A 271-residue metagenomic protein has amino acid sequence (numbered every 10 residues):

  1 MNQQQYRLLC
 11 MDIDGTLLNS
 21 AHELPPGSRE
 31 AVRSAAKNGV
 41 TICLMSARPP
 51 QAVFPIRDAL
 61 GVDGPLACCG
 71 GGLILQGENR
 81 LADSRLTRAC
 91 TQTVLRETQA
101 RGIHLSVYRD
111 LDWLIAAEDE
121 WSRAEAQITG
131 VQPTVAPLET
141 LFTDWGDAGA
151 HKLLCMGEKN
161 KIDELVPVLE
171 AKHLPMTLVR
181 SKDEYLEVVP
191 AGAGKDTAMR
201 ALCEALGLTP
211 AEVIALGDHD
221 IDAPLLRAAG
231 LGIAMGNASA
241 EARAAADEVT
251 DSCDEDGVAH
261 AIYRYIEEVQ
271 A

Functional and structural regions predicted by a protein language model:
N2-L8, L24-P25, E187-A271: Mg2+-dependent phosphoryl-transfer enzymes with acidic/Ser/Thr/Gly-rich catalytic loops
Q5-S20: Asp-based phosphoryl-transfer active-site loop
S20-A21, V53-P55, G77-E78, A117 (+4 more regions): Short glycine-/acidic-enriched loop or helix-start segments at secondary-structure transitions that form or flank
E23-R123: Active-site phosphate-binding/coordination module
S28, V53-R57, L165, L169 (+3 more regions): Hydrophobic packing residues within well-ordered alpha-helices of enzyme cores
L60-V62, C69-G70, K172-L174, A228-A229 (+1 more regions): Short, structured coil segments at secondary-structure junctions
D63-G70, S84, T177-V179, G232-G236 (+1 more regions): Short hydrophobic/aromatic-enriched beta-strand-loop microsegments
E97, R101-L216, D220-A228, N237: Conserved acidic, metal-coordinating active-site core of Asp-based, Mg2+-dependent phosphoryl-transfer enzymes
